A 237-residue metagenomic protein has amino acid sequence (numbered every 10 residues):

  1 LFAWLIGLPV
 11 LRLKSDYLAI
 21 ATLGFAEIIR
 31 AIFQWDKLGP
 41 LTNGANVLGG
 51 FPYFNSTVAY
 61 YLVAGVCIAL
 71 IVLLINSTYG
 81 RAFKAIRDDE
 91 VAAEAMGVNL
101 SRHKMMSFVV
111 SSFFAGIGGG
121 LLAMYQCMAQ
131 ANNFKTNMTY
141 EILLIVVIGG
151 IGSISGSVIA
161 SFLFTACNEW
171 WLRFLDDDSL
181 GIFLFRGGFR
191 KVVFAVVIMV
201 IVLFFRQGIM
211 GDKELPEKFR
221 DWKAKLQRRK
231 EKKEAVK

Functional and structural regions predicted by a protein language model:
L1-K237: Transmembrane alpha-helices and adjacent helix-loop boundaries
